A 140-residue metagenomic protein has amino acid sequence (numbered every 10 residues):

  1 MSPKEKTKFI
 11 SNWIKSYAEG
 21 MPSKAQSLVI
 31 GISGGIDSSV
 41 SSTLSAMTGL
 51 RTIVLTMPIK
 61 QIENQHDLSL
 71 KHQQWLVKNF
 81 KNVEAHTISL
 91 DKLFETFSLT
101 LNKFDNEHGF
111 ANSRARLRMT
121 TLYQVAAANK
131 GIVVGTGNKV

Functional and structural regions predicted by a protein language model:
M1-V140: ATP-dependent adenylation/nucleotidyltransferase module used to activate substrates
